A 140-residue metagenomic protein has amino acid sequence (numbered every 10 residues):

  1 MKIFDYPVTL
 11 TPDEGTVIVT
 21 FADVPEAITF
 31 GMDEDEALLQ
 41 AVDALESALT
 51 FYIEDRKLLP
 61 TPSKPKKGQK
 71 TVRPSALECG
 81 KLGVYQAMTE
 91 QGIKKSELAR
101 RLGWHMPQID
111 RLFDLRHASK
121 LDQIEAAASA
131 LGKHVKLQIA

Functional and structural regions predicted by a protein language model:
M1-D5, V42-P107, R111, L115-H117 (+1 more regions): Short, charged, surface-exposed hinge/linker loops at domain edges that act as mobile lids or interdomain connectors
M1-L49, I53-E54: DNA-contacting interfaces and partner/effector-binding or oligomerization modules in DNA-centric proteins
T16-I18, A27-M32, K67, S96 (+2 more regions): Residues in flexible loops and secondary-structure boundaries
L39, R100, S129: Replace "anionic and nucleotidyl ligands
D122-L137: DNA major-groove recognition helix of helix-turn-helix/homeodomain DNA-binding modules
